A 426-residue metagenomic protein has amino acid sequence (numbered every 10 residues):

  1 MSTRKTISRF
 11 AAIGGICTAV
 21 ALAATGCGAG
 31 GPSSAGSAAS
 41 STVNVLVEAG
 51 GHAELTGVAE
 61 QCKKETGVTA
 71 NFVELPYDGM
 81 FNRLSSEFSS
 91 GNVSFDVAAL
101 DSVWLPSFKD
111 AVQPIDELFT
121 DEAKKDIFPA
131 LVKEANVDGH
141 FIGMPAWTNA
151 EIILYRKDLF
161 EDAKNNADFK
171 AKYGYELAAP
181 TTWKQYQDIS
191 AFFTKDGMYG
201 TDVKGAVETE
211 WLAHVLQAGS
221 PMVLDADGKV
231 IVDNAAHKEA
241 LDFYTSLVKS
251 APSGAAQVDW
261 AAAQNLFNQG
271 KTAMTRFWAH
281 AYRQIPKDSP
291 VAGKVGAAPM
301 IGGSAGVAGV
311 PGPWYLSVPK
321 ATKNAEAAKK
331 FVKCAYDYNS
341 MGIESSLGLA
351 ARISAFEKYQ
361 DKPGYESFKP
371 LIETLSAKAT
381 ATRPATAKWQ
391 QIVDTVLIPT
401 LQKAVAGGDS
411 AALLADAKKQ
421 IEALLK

Functional and structural regions predicted by a protein language model:
S2-P106, T120-K124, A167-D168, S304 (+4 more regions): Conserved N-terminal structural module of periplasmic/extracytoplasmic solute-binding proteins
V68, F88-L100, Q113, D196-Y199 (+1 more regions): Alpha-to-beta junction loops
E74-L84, P180-Q187, A255-Q269: Short helix-initiation/N-cap motifs at beta->coil->alpha
D101-I152, K184-Q187, H214-V215, K294-A298 (+2 more regions): Hinge/lid segment of periplasmic solute-binding proteins
L105, T209-A218, E239-N324: Extracytoplasmic/periplasmic substrate-binding proteins
E117-I127, A167-A179, S220-L241, K287-S289 (+3 more regions): Short, solvent-exposed loop/beta-turn-alpha elements that line the ligand-binding surface or hinge of extracytoplasmic
N136-V207, P221-A255, K320, N324-E326 (+1 more regions): Helix-loop-helix "hinge/cap" segment bordering the ligand-binding cleft or interdomain interface
A279-A292, G303-P399, G408, L424: C-terminal lobe and pocket-closing loops of periplasmic/extracytoplasmic Venus-flytrap solute-binding proteins
